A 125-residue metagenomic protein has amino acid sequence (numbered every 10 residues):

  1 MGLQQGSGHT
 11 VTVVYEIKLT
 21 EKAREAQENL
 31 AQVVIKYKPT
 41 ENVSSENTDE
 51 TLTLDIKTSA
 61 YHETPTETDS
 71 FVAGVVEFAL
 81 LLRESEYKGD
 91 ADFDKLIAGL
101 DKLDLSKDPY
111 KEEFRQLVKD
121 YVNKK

Functional and structural regions predicted by a protein language model:
M1-K125: Long, acidic serine/threonine- and proline-rich intrinsically disordered regions
